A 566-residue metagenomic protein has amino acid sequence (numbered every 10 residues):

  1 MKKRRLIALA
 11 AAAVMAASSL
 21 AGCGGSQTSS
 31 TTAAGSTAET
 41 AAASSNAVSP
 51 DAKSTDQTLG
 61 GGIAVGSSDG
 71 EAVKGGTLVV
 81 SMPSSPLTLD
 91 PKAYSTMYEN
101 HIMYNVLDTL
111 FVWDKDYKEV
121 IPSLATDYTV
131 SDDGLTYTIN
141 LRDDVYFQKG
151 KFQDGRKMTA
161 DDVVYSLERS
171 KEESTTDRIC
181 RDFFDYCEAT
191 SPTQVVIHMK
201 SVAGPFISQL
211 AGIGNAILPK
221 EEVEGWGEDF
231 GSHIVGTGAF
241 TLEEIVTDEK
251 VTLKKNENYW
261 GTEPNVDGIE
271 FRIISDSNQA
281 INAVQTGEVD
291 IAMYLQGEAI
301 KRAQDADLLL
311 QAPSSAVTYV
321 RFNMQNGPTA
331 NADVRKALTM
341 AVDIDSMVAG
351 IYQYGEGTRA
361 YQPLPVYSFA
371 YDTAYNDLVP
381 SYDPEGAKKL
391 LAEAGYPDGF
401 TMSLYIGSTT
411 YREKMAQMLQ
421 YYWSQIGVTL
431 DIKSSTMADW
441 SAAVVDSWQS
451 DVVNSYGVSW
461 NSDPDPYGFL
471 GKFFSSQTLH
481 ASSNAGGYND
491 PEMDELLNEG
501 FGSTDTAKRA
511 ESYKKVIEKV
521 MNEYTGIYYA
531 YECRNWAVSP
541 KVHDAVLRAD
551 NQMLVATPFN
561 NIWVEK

Functional and structural regions predicted by a protein language model:
A64, S81-D132, E168, V235-G236: N-terminal lobe/hinge region of extracytoplasmic solute-binding protein
D114-D116, A203, A211-P264, G268 (+2 more regions): Gly/Pro-rich hinge or "lid" segments in bacterial periplasmic/extracellular proteins
T129, D133, T176-E222: Surface-exposed binding/hinge segments that line and control ligand-binding clefts or catalytic entry sites
N256-K301: Ligand-site clamp/hinge motif
R302-A303, Q325, T329-S368, K414-M415 (+1 more regions): Periplasmic-binding protein-like
D333, D431-W440, F469-S539, K566: Extracytoplasmic/peripheral linker and loop segments enriched in polar/acidic and small residues with frequent Thr/Pro
G357-E393, Y411-K414: Structural transition elements
V538-K566: Long beta-strand-rich cores associated with HINT superfamily self-processing modules
